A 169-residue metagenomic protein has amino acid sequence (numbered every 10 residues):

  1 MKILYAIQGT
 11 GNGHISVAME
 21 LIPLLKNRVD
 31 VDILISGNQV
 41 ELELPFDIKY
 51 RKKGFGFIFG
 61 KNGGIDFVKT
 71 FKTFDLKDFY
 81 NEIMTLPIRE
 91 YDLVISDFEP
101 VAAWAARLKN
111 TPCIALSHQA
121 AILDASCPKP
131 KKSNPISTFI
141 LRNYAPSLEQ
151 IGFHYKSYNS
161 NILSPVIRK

Functional and structural regions predicted by a protein language model:
Y5-N12, V31-D78: Conserved nucleotide-sugar phosphate-binding/catalytic loop shared by glycosyltransferases and other
H14-L25: Short amphipathic alpha-helix
L42, V94-K109: An aromatic- and histidine-rich active-site surface loop
E43-F55, T111-C113, S160-K169: Active-site regions of enzymes building and remodeling cell-envelope glycoconjugates
F57-G64, L123-K131: Short, charged, surface-exposed secondary-structure boundary motifs
G64-L93, P100-V101: Conserved nucleotide-sugar donor-binding subdomain of glycosyltransferases
R107-D124: Active-site proximal beta-strand in glycosyltransferases
D124-K169: A nucleotide-sugar donor-handling region in carbohydrate enzymes
